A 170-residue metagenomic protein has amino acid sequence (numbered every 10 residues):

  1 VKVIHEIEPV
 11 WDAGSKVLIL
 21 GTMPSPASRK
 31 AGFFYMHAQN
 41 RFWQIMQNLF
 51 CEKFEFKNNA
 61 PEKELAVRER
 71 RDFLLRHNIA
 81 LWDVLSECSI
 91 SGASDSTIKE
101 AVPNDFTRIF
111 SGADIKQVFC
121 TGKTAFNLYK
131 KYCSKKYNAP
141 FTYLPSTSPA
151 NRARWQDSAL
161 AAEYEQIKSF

Functional and structural regions predicted by a protein language model:
V1-K16, H37-A38, G92-T107, K130-F170: C-terminal capping/extension of enzyme domains
K16-T22: Short, hydrophobic/glycine-enriched beta-strand segments
V17, S28, V118: Short glycine- and Lys/Arg-enriched binding-loop motifs that mark or flank ligand-binding interfaces
M23-A27, N40-R41, S86-S89, T124-F126 (+1 more regions): Short, solvent-exposed loop/turn segments at secondary-structure junctions
S28-T97: Short, surface-exposed acidic-centric catalytic microdomains
M46, L128-Y129: Hydrophobic packing residues within well-ordered alpha-helices of enzyme cores
R76-T124: Internal catalytic-core helix/loop-beta-alpha segment that presents or stabilizes conserved functional determinants
